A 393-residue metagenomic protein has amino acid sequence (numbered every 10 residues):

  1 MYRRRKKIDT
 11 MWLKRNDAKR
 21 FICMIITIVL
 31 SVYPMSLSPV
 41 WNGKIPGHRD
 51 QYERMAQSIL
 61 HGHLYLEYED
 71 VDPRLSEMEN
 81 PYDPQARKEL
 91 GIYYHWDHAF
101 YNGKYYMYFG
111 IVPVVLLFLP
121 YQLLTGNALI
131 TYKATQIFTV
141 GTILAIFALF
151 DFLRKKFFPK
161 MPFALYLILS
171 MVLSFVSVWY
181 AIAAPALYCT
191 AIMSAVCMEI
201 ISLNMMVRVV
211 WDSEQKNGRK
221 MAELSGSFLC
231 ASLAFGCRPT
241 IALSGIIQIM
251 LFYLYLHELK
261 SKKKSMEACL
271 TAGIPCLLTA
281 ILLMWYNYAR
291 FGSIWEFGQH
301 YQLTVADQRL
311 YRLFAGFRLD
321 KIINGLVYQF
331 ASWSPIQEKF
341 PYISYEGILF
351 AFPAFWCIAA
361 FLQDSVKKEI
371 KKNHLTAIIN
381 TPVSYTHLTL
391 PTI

Functional and structural regions predicted by a protein language model:
M1-D50, A164-Y166, E267-P275: Start-transfer (signal-anchor) and selected internal transmembrane alpha helices of multi-pass inner/ER membrane
H61, E67-N102, M284, Y288-L362: Membrane-lumen/periplasm interface segments of multi-pass, membrane-embedded glycan/lipid transferases
N127-P159, M198-M205: Transmembrane-helix motifs of polytopic, lipid-linked glycan transferases
I146-S177, C197, Q215-A222, K371-K372: Transmembrane-helix signature of polytopic, membrane-embedded enzymes that assemble or transfer cell-envelope glycans
M193-E214, A231, I247: Specific aromatic-rich, kink-prone transmembrane helix
I200, E223-R238, G245-I249, L278-L283: Membrane-interface alpha helices of multi-pass inner-membrane proteins
L243-I281: Perimembrane helix-loop-helix junctions
T386-T392: Conserved small/polar residues in nucleotide/adenosyl-binding loops
